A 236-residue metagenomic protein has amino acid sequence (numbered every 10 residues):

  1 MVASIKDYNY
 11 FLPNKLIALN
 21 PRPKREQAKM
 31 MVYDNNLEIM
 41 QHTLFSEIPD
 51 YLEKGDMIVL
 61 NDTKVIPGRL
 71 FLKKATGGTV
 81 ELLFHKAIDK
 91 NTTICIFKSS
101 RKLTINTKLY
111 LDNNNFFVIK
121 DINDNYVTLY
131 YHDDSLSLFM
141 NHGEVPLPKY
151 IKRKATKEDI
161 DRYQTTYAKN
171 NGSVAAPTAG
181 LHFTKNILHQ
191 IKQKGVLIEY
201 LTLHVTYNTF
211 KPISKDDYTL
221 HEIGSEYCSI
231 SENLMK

Functional and structural regions predicted by a protein language model:
M1-K236: Surface-exposed, charge/polar-rich loops and edge strands
